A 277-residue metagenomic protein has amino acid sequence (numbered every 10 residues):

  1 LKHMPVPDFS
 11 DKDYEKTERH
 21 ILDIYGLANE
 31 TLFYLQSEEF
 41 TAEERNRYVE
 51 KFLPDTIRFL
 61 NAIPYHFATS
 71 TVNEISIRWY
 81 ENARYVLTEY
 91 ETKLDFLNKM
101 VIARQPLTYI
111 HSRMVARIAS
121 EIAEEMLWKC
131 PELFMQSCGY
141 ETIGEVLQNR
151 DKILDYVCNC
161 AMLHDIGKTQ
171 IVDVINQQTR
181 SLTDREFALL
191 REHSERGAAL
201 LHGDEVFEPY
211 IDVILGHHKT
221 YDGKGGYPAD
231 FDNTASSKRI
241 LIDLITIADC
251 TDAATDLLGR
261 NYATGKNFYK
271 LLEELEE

Functional and structural regions predicted by a protein language model:
L1-K2, R19-S37: Amphipathic alpha-helical repeat scaffolds of TPR domains
V6-D13, L35-N46, A62-T71: Charged, low-complexity interaction regions
E44-F59: Alpha-helical repeat scaffolds
R58-L189: Acidic/His-rich, divalent-metal-binding segments that scaffold phosphate/diphosphate chemistry
S112-S120, A198, I211, L215 (+1 more regions): Short amphipathic alpha-helical segments
C138-A161, L201-T246, N261-T264, L275-E277: Histidine/acidic-rich helix-loop-helix segments that form or flank divalent-metal centers in metalloenzyme catalytic
D165-Q178, H218-Y227, D252: Acidic, Mg2+-coordinating active-site segments of isoprenoid diphosphate-utilizing enzymes
T251-E277: Active-site-proximal, acidic helix/loop segment immediately C-terminal to a metal-coordinating Asp/Glu
